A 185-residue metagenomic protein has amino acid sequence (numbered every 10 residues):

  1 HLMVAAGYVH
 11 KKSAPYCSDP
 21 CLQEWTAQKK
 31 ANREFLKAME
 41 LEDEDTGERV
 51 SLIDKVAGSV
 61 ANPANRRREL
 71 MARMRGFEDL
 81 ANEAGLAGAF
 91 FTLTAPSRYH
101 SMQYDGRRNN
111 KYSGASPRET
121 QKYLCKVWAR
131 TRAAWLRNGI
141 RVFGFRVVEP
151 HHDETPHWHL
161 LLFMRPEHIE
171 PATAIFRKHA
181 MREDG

Functional and structural regions predicted by a protein language model:
H1-T155, F163-G185: Positively charged, glycine-rich low-complexity segments
H159: Active-site-proximal cofactor/substrate-binding loop regions of enzyme domains
